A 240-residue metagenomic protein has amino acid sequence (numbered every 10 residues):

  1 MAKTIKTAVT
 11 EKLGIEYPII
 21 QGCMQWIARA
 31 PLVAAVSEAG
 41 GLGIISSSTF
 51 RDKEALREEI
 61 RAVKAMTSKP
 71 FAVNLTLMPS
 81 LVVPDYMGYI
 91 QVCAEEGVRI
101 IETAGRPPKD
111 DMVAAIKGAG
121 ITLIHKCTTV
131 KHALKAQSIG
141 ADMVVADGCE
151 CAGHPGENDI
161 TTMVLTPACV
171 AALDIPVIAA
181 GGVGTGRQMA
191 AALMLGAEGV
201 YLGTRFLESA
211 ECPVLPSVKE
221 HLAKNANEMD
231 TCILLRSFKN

Functional and structural regions predicted by a protein language model:
M1-A172: Active-site entrance/lid segments in N-terminal catalytic domains of soluble metabolic enzymes
G156-I178, G184-N240: Conserved active-site-proximal phosphate/metal-binding subdomains
